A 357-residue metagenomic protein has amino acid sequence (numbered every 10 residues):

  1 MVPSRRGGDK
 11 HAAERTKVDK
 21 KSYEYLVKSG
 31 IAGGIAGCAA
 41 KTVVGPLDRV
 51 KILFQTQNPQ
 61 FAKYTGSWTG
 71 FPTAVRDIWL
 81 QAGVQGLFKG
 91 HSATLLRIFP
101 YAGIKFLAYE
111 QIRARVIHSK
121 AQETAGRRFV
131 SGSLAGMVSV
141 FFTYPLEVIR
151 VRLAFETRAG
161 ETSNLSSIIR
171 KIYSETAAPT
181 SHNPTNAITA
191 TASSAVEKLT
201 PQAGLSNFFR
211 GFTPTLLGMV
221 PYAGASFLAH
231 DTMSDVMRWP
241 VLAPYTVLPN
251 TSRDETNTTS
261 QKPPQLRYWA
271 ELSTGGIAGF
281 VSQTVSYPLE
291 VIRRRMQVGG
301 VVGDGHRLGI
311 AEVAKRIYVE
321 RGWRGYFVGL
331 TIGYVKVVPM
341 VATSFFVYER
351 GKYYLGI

Functional and structural regions predicted by a protein language model:
M1-I357: Matrix-facing interhelical linker segments
